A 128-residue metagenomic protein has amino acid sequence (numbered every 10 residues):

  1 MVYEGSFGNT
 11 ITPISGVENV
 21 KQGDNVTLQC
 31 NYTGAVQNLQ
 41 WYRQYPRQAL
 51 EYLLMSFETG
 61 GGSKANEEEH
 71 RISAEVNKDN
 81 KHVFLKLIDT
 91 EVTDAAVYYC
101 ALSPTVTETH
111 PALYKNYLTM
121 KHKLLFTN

Functional and structural regions predicted by a protein language model:
M1-N128: Extracellular domains of the immunoglobulin superfamily
